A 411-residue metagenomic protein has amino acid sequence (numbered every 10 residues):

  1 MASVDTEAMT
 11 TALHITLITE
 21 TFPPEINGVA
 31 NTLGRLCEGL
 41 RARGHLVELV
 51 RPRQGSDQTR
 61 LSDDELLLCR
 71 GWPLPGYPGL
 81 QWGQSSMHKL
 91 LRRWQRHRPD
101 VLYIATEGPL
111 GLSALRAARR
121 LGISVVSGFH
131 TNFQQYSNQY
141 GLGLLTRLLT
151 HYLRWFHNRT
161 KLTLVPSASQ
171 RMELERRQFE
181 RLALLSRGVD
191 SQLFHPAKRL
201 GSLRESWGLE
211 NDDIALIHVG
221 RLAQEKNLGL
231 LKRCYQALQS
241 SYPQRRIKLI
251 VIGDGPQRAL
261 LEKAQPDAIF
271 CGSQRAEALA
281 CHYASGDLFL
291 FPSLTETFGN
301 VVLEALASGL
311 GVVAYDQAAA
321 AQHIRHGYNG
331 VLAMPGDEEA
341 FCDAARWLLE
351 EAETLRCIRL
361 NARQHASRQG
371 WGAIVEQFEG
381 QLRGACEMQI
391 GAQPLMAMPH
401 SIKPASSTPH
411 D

Functional and structural regions predicted by a protein language model:
A2-C69, G372, E379, R383 (+1 more regions): N-terminal subdomain of nucleotide-sugar transferases
R51, T150-L200: Donor nucleotide-sugar binding/catalytic pocket of nucleotide-sugar-dependent glycosyltransferases
W94, S273-Q274, C281-G286, F378: Short alpha-helical donor nucleotide-sugar binding micro-motif in glycosyltransferases
L209-Q236: Conserved donor-binding/catalytic core segment of Leloir-type glycosyltransferases
R258-A278: Nucleotide-activated donor-binding/catalytic signature segment of Leloir-type glycosyltransferases, i.e., the conserved
L294: Aromatic "clamp/platform" in nucleotide-sugar-dependent glycosyltransferases that forms part of the donor/acceptor
G311-A314, I324: Short hydrophobic beta-strand element within catalytic cores of glycosyltransferases and related nucleotide-activated
H326-G327, V331-E338, W347-A352, S367: Conserved acidic donor-binding segment of nucleotide-sugar-dependent glycosyltransferases
